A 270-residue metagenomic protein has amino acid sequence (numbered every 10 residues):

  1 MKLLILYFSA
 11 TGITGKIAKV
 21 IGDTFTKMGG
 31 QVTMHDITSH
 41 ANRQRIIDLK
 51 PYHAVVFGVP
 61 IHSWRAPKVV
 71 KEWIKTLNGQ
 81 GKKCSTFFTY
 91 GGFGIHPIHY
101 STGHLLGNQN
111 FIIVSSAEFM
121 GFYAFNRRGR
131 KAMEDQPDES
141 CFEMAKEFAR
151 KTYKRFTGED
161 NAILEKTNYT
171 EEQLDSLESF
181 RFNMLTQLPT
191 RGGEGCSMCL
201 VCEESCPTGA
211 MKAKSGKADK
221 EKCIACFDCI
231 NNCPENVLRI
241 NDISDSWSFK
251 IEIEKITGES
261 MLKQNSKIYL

Functional and structural regions predicted by a protein language model:
K2-L4, I13-K16, G22-T38, R45-T186 (+1 more regions): FMN-binding flavodoxin-like domain, especially the glycine-rich phosphate-binding loop
Y7: Local sequence-structure signature of Cys/Sec-based thiol-disulfide redox active-site neighborhoods
R43, K217-K220: Short, solvent-exposed loop/turn positions at domain surfaces that link secondary-structure elements or cap domain
M184-E194: DNA-binding recognition helix and immediately preceding turn/loop of helix-turn-helix/winged-helix domains
R191, S197-A218, D228-D245: Iron-sulfur cluster-binding cysteine motifs and their immediate structural context in ferredoxin-like electron-transfer
